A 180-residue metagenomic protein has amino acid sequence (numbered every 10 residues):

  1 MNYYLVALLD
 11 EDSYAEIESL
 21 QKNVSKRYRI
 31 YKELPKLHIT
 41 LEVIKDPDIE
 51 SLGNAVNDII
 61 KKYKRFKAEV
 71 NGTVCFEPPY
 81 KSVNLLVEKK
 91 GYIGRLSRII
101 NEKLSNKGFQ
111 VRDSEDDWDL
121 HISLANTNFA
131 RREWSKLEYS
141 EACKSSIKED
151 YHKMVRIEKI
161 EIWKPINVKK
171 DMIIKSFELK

Functional and structural regions predicted by a protein language model:
M1-E69, K90-Y151, V168-K180: Basic, often amphipathic N-terminal segments
Y4, S82, I157: Short hydrophobic/aromatic beta-strand or adjacent loop that forms the aromatic wall/cage of a ligand/substrate-binding
E69-C75: A short, structured active-site edge motif that brings together acidic residues
G72, N126, E161-K164: A general secondary-structure junction signal
P78-P79, V155-K170: Glycine-rich beta-strand-turn "strand-cap" elements at beta-sheet edges
V83-K90: Short histidine-centered catalytic/ligand-binding loop motif
